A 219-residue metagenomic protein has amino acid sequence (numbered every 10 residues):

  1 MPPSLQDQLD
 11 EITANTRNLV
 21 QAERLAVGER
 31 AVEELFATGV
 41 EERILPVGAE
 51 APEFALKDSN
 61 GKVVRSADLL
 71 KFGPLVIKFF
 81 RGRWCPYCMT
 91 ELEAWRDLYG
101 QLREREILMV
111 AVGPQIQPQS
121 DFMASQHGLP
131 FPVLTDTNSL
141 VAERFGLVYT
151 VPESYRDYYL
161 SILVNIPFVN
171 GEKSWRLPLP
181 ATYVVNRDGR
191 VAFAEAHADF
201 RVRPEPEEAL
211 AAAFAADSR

Functional and structural regions predicted by a protein language model:
M1-E50: N-terminal targeting signals for export/organelle localization
E33-P74: Long amphipathic N-terminal alpha/beta scaffold segment
A49-E50, P74, L177-L179, R203: Short, small/polar residue-rich loop motifs at catalytic or cofactor-binding pockets
S66-E91, W95: Short active-site neighborhood of thiol/selenol oxidoreductases, capturing the structured segment around
E91-R144: Structural microenvironment flanking redox-active thiols in thiol-disulfide oxidoreductases
D136-V202: Thiol/selenol-based redox catalytic cores and closely related redox-interacting motifs
A198-A216: A short, polar/charged loop-to-alpha-helix boundary motif
